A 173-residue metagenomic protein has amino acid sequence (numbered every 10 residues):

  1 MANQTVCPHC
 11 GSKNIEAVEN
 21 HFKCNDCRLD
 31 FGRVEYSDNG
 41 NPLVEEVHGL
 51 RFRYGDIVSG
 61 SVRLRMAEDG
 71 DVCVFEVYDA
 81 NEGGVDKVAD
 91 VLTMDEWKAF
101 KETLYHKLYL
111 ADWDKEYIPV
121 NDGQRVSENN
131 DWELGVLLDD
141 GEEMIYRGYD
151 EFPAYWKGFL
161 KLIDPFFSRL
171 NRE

Functional and structural regions predicted by a protein language model:
N3, N20: Short metal-coordination and nucleic-acid-contact micro-motifs, chiefly zinc-binding Cys/His arrays
P8-H9, D26: Short, cysteine/histidine-rich loop/knuckle motifs that typically chelate Zn2+
H9-I15: Short Cys/His-rich zinc-binding micro-motifs
N14, S61-R65, E133: Short, surface-exposed charged micro-motifs
H21-D26, D30-D56, D90-K98, T103-E173: Short, well-ordered, aromatic-rich surface patches in folded extracellular/luminal domains
S61, G84-K87, G141-M144: Short, mixed charged/polar active-site loops that provide acid/base catalysis or chelate metal/phosphate cofactors
V62-G83: Short, flexible N-terminal segments of the mature chain
E76-V91, A111: Surface-exposed acidic loop/strand-edge motifs in secreted or periplasmic proteins that form small linear binding
